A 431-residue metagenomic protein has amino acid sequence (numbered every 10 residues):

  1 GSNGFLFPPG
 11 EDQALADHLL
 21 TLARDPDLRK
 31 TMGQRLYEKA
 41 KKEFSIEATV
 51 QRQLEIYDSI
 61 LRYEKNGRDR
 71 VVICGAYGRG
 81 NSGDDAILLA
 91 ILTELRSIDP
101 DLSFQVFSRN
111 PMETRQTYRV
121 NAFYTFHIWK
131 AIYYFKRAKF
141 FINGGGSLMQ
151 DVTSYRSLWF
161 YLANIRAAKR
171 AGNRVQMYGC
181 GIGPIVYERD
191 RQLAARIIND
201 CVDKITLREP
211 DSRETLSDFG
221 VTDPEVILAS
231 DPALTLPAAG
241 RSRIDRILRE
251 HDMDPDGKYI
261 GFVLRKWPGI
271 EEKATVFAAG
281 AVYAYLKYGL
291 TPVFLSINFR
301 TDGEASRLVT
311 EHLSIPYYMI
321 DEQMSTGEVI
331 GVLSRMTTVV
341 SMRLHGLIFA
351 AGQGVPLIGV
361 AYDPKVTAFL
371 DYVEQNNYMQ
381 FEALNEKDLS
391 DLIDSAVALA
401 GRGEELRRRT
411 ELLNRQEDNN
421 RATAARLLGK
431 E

Functional and structural regions predicted by a protein language model:
G1, F5-E11, T21-P26, Y378-L384 (+1 more regions): Conserved acidic donor-binding segment of nucleotide-sugar-dependent glycosyltransferases
G1-G4, P9-G10, D17-H18, R35 (+2 more regions): Acidic, glycine-centered active-site loop in nucleotide-sugar glycosyltransferases
N3, A14, T21, L28-E43 (+2 more regions): A short, well-ordered alpha-helix in the C-terminal region of glycosyltransferases
E11, L20-R24, K41, S45 (+4 more regions): Residues at helix-coil transition
L19, A40, Q53, Y57 (+2 more regions): Hydrophobic "lid"/C-terminal helical patch of Rossmann-like NAD(P)-dependent dehydrogenase/epimerase domains
R62-E431: Active-site anion-handling motifs in enzyme catalytic cores
